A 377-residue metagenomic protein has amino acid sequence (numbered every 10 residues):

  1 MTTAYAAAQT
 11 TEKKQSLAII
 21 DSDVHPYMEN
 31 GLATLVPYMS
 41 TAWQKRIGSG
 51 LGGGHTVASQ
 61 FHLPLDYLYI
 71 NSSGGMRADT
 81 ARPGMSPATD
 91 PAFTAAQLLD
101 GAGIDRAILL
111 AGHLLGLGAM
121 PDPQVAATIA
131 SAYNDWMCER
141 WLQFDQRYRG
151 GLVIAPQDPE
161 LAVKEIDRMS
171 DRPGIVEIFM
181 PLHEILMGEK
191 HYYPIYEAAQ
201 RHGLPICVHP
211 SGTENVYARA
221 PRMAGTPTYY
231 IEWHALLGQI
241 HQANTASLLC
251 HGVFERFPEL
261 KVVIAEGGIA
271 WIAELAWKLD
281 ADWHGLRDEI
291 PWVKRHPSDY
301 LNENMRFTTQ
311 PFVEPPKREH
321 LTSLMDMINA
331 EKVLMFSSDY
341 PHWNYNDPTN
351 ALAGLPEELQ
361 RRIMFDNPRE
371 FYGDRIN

Functional and structural regions predicted by a protein language model:
M1-N377: Helix-coil boundary/capping segments in enzymes
